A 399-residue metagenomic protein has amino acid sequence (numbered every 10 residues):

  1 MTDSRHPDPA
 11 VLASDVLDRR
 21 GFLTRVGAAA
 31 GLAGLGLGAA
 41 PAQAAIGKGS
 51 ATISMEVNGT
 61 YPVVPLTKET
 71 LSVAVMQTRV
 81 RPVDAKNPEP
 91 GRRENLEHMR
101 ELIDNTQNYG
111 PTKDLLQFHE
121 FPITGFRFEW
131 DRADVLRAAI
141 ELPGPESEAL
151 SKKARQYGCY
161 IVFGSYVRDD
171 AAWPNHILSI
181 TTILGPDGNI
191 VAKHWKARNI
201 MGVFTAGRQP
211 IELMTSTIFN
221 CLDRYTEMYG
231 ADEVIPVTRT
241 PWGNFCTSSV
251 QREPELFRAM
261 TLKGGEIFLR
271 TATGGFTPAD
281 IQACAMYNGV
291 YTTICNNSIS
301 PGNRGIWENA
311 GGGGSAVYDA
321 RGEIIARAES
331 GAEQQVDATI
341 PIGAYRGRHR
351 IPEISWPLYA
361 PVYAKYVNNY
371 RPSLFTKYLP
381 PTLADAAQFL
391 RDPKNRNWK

Functional and structural regions predicted by a protein language model:
M1-D18: N-terminal secretory signal peptides
D15-V16, L37-A74: C-terminal segment of N-terminal export signals and the immediately downstream linker at the start of the mature
R19-L35: N-terminal export leaders
G47-Y61, N297-K399: C-terminal beta-strand edge segments of enzyme domains
T70-P88, V237, G243-Q251, L269: Active-site-proximal beta-strand elements of phosphoester/diester hydrolases
R93, E97-R198, G202, I211 (+1 more regions): Cys-nucleophile CN-hydrolase/nitrilase-fold catalytic domain and related Cys-dependent amidase chemistry that acts on
E141-V162, G243-C246, V250-P341, Y345: CN hydrolase (nitrilase-like) catalytic-core segments centered on the catalytic cysteine and neighboring Lys/Glu
D169-E266, A279-A283: Active-site catalytic loop in hydrolytic enzyme cores
